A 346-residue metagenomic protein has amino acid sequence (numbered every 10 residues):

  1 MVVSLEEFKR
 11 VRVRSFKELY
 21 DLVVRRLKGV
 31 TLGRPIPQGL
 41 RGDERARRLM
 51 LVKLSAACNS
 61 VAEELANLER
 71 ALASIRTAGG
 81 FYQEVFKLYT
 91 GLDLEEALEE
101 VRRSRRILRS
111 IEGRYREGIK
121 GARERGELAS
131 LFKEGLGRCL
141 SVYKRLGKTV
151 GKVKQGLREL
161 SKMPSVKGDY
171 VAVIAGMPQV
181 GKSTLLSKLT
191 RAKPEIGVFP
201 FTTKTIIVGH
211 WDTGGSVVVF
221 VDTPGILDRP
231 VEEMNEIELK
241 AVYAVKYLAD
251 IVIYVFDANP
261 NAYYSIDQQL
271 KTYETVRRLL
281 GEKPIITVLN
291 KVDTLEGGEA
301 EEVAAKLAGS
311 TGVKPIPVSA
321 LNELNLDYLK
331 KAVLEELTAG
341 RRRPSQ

Functional and structural regions predicted by a protein language model:
M1-V101: N-terminal accessory targeting/assembly segments
L98-K152: Charged, amphipathic alpha-helical linker segments immediately N-terminal to NTP-binding catalytic cores
Q155-G168: Pre-Walker A adenine-sensing motif
V166-K167, L189-V219, P224-Y243, I266 (+1 more regions): Switch I (effector-binding) loop of TRAFAC-class P-loop GTPase G-domains
M177-P178, K188: P-loop (Walker A) phosphate-binding loop of NTP-binding proteins
K182: Conserved lysine of the Walker
M234-P260, E274-G281: Inter-motif core of Ras-like GTPase G domains
K283-I286, D293-Q346: Canonical P-loop GTPase G-domain recognition
